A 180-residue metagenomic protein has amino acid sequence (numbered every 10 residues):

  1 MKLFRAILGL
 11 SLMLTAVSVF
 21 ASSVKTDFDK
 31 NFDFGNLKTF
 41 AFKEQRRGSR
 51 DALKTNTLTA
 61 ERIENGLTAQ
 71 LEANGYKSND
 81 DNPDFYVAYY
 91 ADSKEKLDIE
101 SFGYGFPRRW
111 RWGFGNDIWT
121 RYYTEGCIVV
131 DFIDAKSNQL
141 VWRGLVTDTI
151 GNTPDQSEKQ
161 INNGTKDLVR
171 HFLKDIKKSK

Functional and structural regions predicted by a protein language model:
M1-G9: Bacterial N-terminal signal peptides that target proteins for export
F20-N74, N82-F85, Y89, K177-K180: A structural "domain/chain start" motif
A21-F32, T120-C127, F132-W142, T147-K180: C-terminal/domain-edge helix-coil "capping" segments
L67-G75, Y89-A91, E95, K136 (+1 more regions): Sec/Tat-exported extracytoplasmic proteins
A73-N79, N152-T153: Short helix-to-loop capping/linker segments positioned immediately adjacent to catalytic or ligand/cofactor-binding
N74, Y90-Q139, T147: Surface-exposed short loop/turn segments
